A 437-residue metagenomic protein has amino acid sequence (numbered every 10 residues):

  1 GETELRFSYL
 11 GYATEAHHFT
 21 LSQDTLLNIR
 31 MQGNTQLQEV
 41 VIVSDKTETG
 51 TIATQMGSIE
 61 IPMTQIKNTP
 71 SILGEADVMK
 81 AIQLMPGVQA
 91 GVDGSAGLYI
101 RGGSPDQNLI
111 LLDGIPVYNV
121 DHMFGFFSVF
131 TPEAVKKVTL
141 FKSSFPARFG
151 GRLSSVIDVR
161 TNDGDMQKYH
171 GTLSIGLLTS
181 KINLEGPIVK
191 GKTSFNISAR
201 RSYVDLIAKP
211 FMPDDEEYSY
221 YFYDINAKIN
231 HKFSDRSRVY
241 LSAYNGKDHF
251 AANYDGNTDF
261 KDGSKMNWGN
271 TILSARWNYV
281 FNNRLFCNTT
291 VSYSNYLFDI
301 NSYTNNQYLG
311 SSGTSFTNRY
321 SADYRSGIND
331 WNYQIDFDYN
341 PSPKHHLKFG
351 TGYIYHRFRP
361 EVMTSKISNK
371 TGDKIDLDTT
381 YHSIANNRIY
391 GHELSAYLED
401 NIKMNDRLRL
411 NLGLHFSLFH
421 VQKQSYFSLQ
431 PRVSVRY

Functional and structural regions predicted by a protein language model:
E4-A13, S22-E75, M79-K80, P105-Q107: Short, acidic, small-residue-rich periplasmic hinge/interaction motif at the N-terminus of Gram-negative outer-membrane
L27-I29, L84-M85, V129-T172, K181-E185 (+1 more regions): A beta-strand signature from Gram-negative outer-membrane beta-barrel systems, especially the internal plug domain
N68-P70, I115-K142: Short acidic/polar hinge/loop motifs at secondary-structure boundaries that mediate gating or recognition
P70-P116, K136: Extracytoplasmic beta-strand/coil segments of soluble accessory domains associated with Gram-negative outer-membrane
A96, L153-S155, Y169-G171, I175-I182 (+6 more regions): Hydrophobic, lipid-facing positions within transmembrane beta-strands of outer-membrane proteins
G176-R201, D214-H249, K265-T289, Y293 (+2 more regions): Transmembrane beta-barrel wall of Gram-negative outer-membrane proteins
A251-Y397, I402: Replace "related TpsB outer-membrane translocases also match" with "some related outer-membrane beta-barrels such as
I328, S342-H346, N387-Y437: Structural signature of Gram-negative outer-membrane beta-barrels, strongest in the C-terminal barrel of TonB-dependent
